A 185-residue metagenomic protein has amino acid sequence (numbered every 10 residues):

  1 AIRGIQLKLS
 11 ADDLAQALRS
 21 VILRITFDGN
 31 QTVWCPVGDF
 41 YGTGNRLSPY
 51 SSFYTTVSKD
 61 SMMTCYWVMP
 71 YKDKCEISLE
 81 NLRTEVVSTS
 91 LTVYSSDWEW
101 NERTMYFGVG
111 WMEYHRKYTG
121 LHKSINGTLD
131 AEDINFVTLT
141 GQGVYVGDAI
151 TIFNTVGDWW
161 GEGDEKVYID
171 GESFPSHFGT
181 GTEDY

Functional and structural regions predicted by a protein language model:
A1-Y185: Beta-strand-centric surfaces of beta-sandwich/beta-rich domains
